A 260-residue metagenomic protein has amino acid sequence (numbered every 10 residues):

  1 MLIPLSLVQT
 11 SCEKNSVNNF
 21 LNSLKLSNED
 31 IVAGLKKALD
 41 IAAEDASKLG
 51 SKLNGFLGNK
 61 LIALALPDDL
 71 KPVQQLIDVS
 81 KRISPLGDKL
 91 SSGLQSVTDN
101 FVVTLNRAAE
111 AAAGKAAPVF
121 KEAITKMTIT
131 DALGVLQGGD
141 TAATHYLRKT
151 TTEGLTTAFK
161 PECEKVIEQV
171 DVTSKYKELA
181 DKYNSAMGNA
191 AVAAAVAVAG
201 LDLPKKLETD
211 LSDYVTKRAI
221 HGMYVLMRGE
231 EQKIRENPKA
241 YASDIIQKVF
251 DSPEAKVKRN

Functional and structural regions predicted by a protein language model:
M1-S6: Bacterial N-terminal signal peptides
L7-S11: C-terminal motif of bacterial Sec signal peptides marking the signal peptidase cleavage site
E13-N15: Bacterial signal peptide processing site
V17-A108: N-terminal Sec/ER secretory leader and immediately downstream segment of secreted/extracellular precursors
G50, G58, H145, E168-S174: Alpha-helical transmembrane segments and their juxtamembrane interface "caps" in small multi-pass membrane proteins
L90-Q169: Mid-length scaffold segments of soluble, non-membrane domains
C163-R218: An amphipathic alpha-helical core segment
K206-N260: A cross-kingdom marker for long, charged
